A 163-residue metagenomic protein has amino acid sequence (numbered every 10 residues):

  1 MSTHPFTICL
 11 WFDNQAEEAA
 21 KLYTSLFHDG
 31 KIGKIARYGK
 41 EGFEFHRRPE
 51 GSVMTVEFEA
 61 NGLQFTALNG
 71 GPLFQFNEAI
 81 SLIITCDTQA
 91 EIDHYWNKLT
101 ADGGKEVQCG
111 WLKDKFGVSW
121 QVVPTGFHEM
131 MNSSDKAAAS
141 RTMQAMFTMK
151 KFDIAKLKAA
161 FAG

Functional and structural regions predicted by a protein language model:
F6-I8: Hydrophobic faces of well-ordered beta-strands that scaffold small-molecule active sites in alpha/beta enzyme cores
L10-G62: Core segments of cupin and vicinal oxygen chelate
F12, A16, L26, A60-Q64 (+4 more regions): Vicinal oxygen chelate
E18, H94, A138-R141: Extracytoplasmic/secreted proteins, especially bacterial periplasmic and envelope-associated proteins
K40-F45, T66-L68, E129-M130: A short, acidic/glycine-rich surface segment
F127-R141: A short, polar/charged loop-to-alpha-helix boundary motif
A139-G163: Acidic/histidine-enriched, glycine/proline-rich intrinsically disordered or flexible terminal extensions
